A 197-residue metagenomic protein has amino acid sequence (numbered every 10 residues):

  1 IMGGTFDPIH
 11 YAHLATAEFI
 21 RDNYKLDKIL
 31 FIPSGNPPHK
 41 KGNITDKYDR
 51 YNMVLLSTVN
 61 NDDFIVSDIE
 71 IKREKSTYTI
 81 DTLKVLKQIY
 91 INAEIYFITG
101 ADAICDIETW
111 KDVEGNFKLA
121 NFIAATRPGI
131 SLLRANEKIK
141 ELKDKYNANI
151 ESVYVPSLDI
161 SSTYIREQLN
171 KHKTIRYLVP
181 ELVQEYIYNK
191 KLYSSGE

Functional and structural regions predicted by a protein language model:
I1-E197: Nucleotidyltransferase catalytic core that binds NTPs
